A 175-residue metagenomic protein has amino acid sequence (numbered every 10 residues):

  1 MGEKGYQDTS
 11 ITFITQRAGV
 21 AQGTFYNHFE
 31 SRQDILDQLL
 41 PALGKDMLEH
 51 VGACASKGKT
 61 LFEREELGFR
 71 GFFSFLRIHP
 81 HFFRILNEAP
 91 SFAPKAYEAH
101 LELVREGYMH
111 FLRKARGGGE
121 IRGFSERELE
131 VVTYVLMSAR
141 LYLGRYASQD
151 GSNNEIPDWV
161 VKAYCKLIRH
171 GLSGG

Functional and structural regions predicted by a protein language model:
G2-D34, Q38: Helix-turn-helix
E3-Q7, G58, H79, G118: Short coil/turn segments at alpha/beta junctions that flank glycine-rich nucleotide-binding fingerprints
I11, P41-L48: Short, basic, alpha-helical segments at the C-terminal edge of helix-turn-helix-like DNA-binding modules
F13, D34, Q38, L67 (+5 more regions): Alpha-helical elements of Rossmann-like donor-binding domains used by nucleotide-donor carbohydrate transfer enzymes
F29, E88-F92: Short helix-capping/turn signature of helix-turn-helix
Q38, E49-I78, V132-L136: Hydrophobic alpha-helical connector segments
K45-L48, F75, P94-E120, L129-M137 (+2 more regions): Amphipathic alpha-helical packing segments from all-alpha helical-bundle domains
R84-E88, G118-K166, G175: Hydrophobic/aromatic-rich alpha-helical bundle segments in the mid-to-C-terminal region
